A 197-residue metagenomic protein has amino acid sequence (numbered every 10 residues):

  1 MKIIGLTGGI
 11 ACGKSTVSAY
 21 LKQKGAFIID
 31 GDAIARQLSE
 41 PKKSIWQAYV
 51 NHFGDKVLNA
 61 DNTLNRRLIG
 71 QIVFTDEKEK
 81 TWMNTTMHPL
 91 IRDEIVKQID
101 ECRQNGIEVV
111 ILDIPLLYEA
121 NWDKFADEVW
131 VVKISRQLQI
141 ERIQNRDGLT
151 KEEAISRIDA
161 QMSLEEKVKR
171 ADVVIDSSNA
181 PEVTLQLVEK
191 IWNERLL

Functional and structural regions predicted by a protein language model:
M1-A33: Walker A (P-loop) phosphate-binding motif
G13, D32, M83, I111 (+3 more regions): Residue-level signal for inorganic ion chemistry
A26-I28, E108-V109, D123, V168 (+1 more regions): Hydrophobic "anchor" residues on beta-strands that sit immediately upstream of conserved functional sites
A33-E108: ATP-dependent small-molecule kinase phosphotransfer cores that center on conserved nucleotide phosphate-binding segments
W46-V50, R136-E141, K151, I155: An amphipathic alpha-helix signature
V96-N145: ATP-dependent NMP and nucleoside kinases share a basic, alpha-helical "lid"
K124-F125, N145, L149-L196: Small-molecule kinase domains that catalyze NTP-dependent phosphoryl transfer to phosphate-bearing small molecules
